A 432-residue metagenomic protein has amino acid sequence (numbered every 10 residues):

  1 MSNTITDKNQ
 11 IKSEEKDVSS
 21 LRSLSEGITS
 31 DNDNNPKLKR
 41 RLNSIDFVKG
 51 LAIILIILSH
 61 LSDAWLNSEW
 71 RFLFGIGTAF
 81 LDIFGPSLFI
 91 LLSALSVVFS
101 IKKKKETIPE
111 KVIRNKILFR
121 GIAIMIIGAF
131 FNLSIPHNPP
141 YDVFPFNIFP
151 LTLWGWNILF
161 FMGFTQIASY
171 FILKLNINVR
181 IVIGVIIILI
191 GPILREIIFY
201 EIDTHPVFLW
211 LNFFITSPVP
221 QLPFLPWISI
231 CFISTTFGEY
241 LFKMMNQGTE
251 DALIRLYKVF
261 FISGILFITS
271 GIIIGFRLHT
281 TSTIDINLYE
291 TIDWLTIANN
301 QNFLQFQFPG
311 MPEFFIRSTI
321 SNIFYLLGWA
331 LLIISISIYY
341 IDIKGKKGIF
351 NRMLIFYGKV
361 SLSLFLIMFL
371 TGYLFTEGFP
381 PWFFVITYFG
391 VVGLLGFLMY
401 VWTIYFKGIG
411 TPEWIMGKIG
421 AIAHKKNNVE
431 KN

Functional and structural regions predicted by a protein language model:
S2-N432: Alpha-helical transmembrane segments and their immediate juxtamembrane cytosolic regions
